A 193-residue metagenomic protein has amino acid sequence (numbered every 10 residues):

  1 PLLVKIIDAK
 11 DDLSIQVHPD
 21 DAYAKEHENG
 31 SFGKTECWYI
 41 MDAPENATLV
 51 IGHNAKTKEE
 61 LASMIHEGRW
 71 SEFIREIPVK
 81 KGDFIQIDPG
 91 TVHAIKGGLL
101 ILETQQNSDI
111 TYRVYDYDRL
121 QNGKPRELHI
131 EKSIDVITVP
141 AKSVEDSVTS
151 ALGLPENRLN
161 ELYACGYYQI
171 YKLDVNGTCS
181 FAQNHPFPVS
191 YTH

Functional and structural regions predicted by a protein language model:
P1-K56, D116-E145, I170: Transition-metal
I7-D12, A43-N46, T91-T111: Ligand-binding loop in jelly-roll beta-barrel domains
D20, D88-G90, G98, N176-T178: Tight coil/turn sites that cap or link beta-strands
D42-I77, Q86: Intrinsically disordered, low-complexity linker/loop segments enriched in Gly/Pro and charged/polar residues
V79-G97: Conserved metal-binding segment of the jelly-roll/cupin
K132-A182: Functionally critical, mid-to-C-terminal surface segments that flank or help form catalytic/ligand
T192-H193: Conserved small/polar residues in nucleotide/adenosyl-binding loops
